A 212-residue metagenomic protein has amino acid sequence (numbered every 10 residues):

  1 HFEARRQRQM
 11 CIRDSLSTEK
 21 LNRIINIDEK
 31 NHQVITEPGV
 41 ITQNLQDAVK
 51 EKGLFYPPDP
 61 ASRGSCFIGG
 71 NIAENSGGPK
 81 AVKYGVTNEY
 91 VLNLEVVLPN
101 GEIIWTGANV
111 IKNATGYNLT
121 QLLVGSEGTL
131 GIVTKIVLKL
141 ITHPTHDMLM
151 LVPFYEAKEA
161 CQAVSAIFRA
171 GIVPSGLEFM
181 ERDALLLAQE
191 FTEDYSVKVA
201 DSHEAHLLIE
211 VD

Functional and structural regions predicted by a protein language model:
H1-I12: Single conserved hydrophobic/aromatic residue that forms the stacking wall/gate of nucleotide- or nucleobase-binding
R6, L21, A61, R182: Short, ordered loop/turn segments at secondary-structure junctions
Q9, S15-S17, L130-K135, E210: Short, acidic (Asp/Glu-rich) active-site segment that either coordinates a divalent metal cofactor
R13, L186-V197: Short glycine/threonine-rich loop-to-helix capping motif typified by GTGT followed within a few residues by an Asp-Pro
R13, N31-I35, H206: A generic structural signal for beta-strand entry/edge sites
R23-E178: FAD-binding subdomain of flavoenzyme oxidoreductases
P174-A188: Glycine-rich, acidic
V199-D212: A conserved active-site cap/scaffold subdomain adjacent to cofactor or substrate pockets
